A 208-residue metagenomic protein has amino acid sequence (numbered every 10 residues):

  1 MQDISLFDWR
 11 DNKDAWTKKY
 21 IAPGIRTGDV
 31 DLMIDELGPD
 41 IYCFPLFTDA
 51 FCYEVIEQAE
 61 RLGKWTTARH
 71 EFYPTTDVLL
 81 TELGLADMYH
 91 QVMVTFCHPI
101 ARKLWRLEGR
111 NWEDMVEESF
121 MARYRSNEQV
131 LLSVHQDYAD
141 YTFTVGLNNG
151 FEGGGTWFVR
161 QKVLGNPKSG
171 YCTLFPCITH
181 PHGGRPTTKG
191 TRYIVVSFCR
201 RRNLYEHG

Functional and structural regions predicted by a protein language model:
M1-G24: Intrinsically disordered, low-complexity, charge-biased terminal/linker regions in eukaryotic proteins
K18, A22-E113: Non-heme Fe(II)/2-oxoglutarate
I41, V116-E118, Y138-T142, G153 (+1 more regions): Extracellular structured ligand-interaction cores
I41-C43, M121-R123, T142-T144, C172-L174 (+1 more regions): Conserved hydrophobic/aromatic beta-strand scaffold that supports enzyme active sites
G109-E113, L131-D137, G155-W157, G184-T187: Short histidine-centered beta-strand/loop micro-motifs that create catalytic or ligand/metal-coordination sites
E113-R125: A short glycine-rich, His/Asp/Glu-containing loop-to-beta-strand
R123-S126, Q136-E152, F198-C199: Short, conserved beta-strand element in jelly-roll/cupin
G150-G208: Catalytic core of Fe(II)/2-oxoglutarate
